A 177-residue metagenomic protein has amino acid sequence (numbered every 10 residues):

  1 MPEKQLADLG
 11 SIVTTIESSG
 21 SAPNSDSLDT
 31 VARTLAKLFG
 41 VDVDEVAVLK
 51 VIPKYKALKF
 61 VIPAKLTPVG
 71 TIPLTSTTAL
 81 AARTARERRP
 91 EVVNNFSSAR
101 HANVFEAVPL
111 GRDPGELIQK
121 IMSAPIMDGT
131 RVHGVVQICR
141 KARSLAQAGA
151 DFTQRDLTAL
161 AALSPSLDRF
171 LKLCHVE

Functional and structural regions predicted by a protein language model:
M1-D26, F170-E177: Signal-transmission linkers at sensory-effector interfaces
T15-S19, D29-V41, L49, R83 (+4 more regions): Amphipathic alpha-helical regulatory segments at dimerization interfaces that relay allosteric signals between sensory
A36, V46-I72: GAF sensory/regulatory domain recognition with acknowledged cross-activation on helical regulatory dimers
K59-V61, T67-F105, D113-P114, L171: Regulatory sensory and allosteric helical modules in signal-transduction proteins and certain transcription factors
L110-I118: Short loop/turn motifs at secondary-structure junctions and domain boundaries
Q119-D128: A short, aliphatic-rich beta-strand micro-motif
G134-E177: Juxtadomain coupling helices with adjacent low-complexity linkers
